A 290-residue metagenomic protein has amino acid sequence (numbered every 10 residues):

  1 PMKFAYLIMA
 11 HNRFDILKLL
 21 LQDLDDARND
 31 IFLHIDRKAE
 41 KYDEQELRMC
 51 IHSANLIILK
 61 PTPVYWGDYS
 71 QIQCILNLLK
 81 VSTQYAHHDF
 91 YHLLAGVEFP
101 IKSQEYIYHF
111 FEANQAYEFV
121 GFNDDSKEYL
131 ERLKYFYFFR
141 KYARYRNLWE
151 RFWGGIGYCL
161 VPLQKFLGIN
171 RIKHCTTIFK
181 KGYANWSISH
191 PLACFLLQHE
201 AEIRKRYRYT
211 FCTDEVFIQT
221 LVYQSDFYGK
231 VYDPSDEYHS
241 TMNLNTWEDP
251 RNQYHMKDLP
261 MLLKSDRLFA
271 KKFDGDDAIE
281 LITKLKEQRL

Functional and structural regions predicted by a protein language model:
M2-L290: ER/Golgi luminal nucleotide-sugar-dependent glycosyltransferases, focusing on the catalytic module
